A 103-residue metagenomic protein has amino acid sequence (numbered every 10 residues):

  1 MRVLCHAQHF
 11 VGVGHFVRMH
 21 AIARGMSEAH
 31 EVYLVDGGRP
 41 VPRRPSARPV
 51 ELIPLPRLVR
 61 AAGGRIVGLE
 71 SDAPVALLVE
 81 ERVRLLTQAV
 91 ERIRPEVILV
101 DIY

Functional and structural regions predicted by a protein language model:
M1-G12: Nucleotide-activated donor-dependent transferases that construct or modify glycoconjugates
M1-R2, A21, R65-V67: A short alpha-helix capping/helix-coil boundary motif
R2-L4, E31-L34, V97: A structural signal for isolated positions on well-ordered beta-strands in alpha/beta enzyme cores
H9-V11, G25-Q88: Conserved nucleotide-sugar phosphate-binding/catalytic loop shared by glycosyltransferases and other
H15-M26: Short amphipathic alpha-helix
A89-V100: Proline-aspartate-enriched helix->loop->beta-strand connector
Y103: Flexible loop residues that form catalytic and substrate-binding hotspots at small-molecule/glycan-binding clefts
